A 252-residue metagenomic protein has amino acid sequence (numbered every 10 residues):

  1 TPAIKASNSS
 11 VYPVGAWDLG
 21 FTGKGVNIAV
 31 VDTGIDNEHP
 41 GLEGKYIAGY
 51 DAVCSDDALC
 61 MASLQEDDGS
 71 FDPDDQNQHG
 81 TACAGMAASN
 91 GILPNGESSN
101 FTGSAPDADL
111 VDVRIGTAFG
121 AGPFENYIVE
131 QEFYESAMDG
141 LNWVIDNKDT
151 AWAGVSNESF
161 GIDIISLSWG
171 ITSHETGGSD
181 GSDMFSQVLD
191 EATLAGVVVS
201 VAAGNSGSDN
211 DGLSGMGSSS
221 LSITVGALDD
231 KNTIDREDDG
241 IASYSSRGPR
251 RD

Functional and structural regions predicted by a protein language model:
T1-K5, G154-D252: Catalytic-core segments of hydrolase enzymes
A3-P13: Short, low-order "capping/linker" segments at domain edges
Y12-A16, V30, P94-E97, F185 (+2 more regions): Short alpha-helical segments and helix-capping/turn motifs at coil-helix boundaries
P13, G80, A84-A87, Y134 (+5 more regions): Extracytoplasmic/secreted envelope proteins and their assembly/folding machinery, especially bacterial periplasmic
G15-Y50, C54-E135, S156-I164, L194 (+3 more regions): Subtilisin-like serine protease catalytic core
I35, A88-I92, I115, N142-T150 (+4 more regions): Sec-exported extracytoplasmic/periplasmic mature domains
